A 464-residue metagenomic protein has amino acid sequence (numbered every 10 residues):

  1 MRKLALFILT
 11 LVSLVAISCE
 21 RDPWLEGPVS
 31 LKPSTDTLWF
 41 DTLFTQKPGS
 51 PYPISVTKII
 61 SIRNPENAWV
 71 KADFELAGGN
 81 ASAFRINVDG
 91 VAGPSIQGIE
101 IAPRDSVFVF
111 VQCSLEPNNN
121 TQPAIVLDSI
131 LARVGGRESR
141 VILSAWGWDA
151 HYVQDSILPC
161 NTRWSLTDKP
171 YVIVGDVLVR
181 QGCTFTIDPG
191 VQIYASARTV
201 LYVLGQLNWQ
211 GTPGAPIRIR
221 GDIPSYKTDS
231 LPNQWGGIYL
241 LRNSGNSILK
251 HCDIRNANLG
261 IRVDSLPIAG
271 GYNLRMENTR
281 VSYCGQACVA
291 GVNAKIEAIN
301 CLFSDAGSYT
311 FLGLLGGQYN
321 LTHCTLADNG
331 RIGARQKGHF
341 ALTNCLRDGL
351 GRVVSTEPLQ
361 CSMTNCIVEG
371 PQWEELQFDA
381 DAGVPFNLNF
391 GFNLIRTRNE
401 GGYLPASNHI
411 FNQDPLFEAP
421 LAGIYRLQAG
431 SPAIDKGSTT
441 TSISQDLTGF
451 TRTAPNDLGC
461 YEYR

Functional and structural regions predicted by a protein language model:
M1-L4: Positively charged n-region of N-terminal signal peptides that target proteins for export
L6-L9: Sec-dependent N-terminal signal peptides
V15-S18: C-terminal motif of bacterial Sec signal peptides marking the signal peptidase cleavage site
E20-L25, L31-I59, D89-A422, P432-L447 (+1 more regions): Beta-strand/loop edge motif enriched in small/polar residues
N64-A83: Short acidic, flexible loop segments centered on an aromatic residue
A77-S95: Short, solvent-exposed loop/linker segments at beta-strand-coil boundaries, enriched for Pro/Gly and Ser/Thr
